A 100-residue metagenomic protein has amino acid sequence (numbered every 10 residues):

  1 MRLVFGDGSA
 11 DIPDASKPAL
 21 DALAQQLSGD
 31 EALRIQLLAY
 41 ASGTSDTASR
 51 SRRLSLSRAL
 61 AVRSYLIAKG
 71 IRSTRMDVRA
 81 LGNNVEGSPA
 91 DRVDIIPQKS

Functional and structural regions predicted by a protein language model:
M1-L3: Short amphipathic
F5-A39, I67, S100: Periplasmic peptidoglycan-binding/anchoring modules of Gram-negative envelope and division proteins
A41-S100: Periplasmic OmpA-like peptidoglycan-binding domain that tethers envelope proteins to the cell wall
